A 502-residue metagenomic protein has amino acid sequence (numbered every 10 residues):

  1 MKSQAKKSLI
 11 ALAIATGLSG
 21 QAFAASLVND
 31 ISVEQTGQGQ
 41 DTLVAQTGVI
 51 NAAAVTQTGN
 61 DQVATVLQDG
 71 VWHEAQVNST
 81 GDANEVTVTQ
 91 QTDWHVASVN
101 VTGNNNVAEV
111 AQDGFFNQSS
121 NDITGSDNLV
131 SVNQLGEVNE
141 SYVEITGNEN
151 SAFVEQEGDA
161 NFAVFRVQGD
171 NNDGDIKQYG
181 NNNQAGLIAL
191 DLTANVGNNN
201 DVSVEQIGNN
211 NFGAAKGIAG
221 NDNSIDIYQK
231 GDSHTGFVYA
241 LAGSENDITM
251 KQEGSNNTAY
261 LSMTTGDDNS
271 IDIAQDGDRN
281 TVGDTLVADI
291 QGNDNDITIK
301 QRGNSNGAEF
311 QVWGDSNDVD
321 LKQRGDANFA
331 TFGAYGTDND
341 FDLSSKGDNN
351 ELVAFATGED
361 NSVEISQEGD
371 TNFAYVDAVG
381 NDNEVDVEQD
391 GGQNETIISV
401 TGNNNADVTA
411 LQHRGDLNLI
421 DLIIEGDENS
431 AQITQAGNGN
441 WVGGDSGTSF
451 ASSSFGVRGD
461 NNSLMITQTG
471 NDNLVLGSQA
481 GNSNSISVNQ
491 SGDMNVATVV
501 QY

Functional and structural regions predicted by a protein language model:
M1-Y502: Long, low-complexity, polar and repeat-rich extracellular regions of very large Gram-negative surface proteins
